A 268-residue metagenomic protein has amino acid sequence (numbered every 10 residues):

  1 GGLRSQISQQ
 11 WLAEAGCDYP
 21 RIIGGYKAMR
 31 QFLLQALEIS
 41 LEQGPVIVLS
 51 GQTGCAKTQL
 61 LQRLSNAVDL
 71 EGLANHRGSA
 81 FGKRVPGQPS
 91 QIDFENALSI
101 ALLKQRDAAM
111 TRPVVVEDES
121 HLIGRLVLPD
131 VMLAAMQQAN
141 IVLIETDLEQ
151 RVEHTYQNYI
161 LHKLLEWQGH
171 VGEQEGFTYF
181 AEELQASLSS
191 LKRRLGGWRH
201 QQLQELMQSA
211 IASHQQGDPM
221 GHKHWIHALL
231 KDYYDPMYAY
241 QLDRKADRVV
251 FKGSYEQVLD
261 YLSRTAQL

Functional and structural regions predicted by a protein language model:
L3-R4, P45-S65: Glycine-rich phosphate-binding P-loop
R4-A15, R125-M132: Short Gly/Thr/Asp-enriched flexible loops that form oxyanion-binding sites at enzyme active sites
Q9-L12, T58-L70: A conserved segment at the C-terminal end of the G1
G16-Q31: A short glycine-rich beta-strand->turn/loop micro-motif centered on a GG-aromatic cluster
P20, I47, V68, N140-I144 (+1 more regions): Hydrophobic/aromatic beta-strand patches that form the interior of the parallel beta-sheet core in alpha/beta enzyme
L37-G44: Phosphate-binding P-loop
S65-A135: Conserved nucleotide-sensing/catalytic segment adjacent to the nucleotide-binding pocket in NTP-handling enzymes
A134-I141, E145-L268: Conserved NTP phosphate-binding and transfer environment spanning the P-loop NTPase/kinase superfamily
